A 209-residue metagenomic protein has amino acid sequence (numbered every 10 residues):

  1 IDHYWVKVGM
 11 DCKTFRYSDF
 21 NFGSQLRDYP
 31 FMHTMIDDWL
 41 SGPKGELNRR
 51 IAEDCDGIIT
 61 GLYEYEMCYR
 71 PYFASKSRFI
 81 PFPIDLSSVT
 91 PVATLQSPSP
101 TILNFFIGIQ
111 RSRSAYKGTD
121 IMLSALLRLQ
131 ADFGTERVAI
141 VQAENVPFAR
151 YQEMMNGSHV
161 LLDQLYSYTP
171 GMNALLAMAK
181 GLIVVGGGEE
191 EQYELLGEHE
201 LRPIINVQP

Functional and structural regions predicted by a protein language model:
I1-M32: Active-site proximal beta-strand in glycosyltransferases
G23-I58: Membrane-proximal helix-turn-helix segments that form the acceptor-binding/catalytic region of lipid-linked
A52, M155-N156, M178: A short, aliphatic-rich alpha-helical micro-motif
M67-F148: Conserved catalytic-core segment of nucleotide-activated headgroup transferases in glycan assembly
Q152, A174-A179, Y193: Short alpha-helical segment that forms part of, or immediately flanks, the ligand-binding pocket in carbohydrate-active
N156-T169, L182-I183: Acidic donor-binding loop of glycosyltransferase active sites
I183-E189: Short hydrophobic beta-strand element within catalytic cores of glycosyltransferases and related nucleotide-activated
Y193-P209: Change "using UDP/GDP/dTDP sugars" to "using nucleotide sugars
